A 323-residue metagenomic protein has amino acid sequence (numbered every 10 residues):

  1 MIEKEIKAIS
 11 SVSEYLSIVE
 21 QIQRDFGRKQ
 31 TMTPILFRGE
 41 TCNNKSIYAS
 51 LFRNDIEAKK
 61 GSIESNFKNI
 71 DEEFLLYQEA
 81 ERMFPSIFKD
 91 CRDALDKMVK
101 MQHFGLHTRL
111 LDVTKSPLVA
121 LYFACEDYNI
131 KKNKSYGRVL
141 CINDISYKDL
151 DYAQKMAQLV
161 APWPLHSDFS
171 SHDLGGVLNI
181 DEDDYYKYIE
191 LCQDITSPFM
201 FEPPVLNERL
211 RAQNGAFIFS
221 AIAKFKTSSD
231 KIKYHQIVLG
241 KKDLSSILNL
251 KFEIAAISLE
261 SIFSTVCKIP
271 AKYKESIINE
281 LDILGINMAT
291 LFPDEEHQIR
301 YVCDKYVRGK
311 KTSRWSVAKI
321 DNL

Functional and structural regions predicted by a protein language model:
M1-L323: Catalytic-core elements of nucleic-acid end-processing and repair enzymes
